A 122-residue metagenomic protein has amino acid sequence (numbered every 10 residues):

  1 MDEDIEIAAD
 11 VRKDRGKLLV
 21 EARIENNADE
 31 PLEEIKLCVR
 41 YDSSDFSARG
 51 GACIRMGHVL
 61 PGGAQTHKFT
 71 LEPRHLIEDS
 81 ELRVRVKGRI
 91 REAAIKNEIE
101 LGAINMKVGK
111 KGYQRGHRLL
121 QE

Functional and structural regions predicted by a protein language model:
M1-G16, D42-S47, E100-Q121: Low-complexity, acidic Ser/Thr/Pro/Gly-rich terminal tails and inter-domain linkers that flank the onset of structured
E3-I7, A52, S80-V86: One face of beta-strands
K17, E30-L32, I77-D79: A cross-taxa feature marking solvent-exposed loop/turn segments within ectodomains of secreted and single-pass membrane
I24-D29: Asparagine-centered strand-capping/turn motif at beta-strand->loop junctions
I35-V39: Hydrophobic beta-strand segments
A48-I77: Intrinsically disordered, low-complexity Pro/Gly/Ser/Thr-rich segments with frequent PxxP/GP/PP motifs and embedded
P73-Q121: Terminal connector regions
